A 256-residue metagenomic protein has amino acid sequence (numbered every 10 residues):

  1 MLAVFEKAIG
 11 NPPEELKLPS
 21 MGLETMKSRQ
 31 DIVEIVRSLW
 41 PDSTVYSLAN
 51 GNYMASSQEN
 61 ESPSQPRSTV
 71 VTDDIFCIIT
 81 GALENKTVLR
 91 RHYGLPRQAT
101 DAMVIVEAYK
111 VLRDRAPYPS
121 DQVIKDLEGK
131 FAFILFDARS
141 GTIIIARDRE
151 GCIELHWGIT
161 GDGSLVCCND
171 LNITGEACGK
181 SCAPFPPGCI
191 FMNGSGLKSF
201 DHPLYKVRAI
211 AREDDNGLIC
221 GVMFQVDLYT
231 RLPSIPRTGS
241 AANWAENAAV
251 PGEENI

Functional and structural regions predicted by a protein language model:
M1-I256: Cysteine-centered catalytic environments shared across enzyme families
